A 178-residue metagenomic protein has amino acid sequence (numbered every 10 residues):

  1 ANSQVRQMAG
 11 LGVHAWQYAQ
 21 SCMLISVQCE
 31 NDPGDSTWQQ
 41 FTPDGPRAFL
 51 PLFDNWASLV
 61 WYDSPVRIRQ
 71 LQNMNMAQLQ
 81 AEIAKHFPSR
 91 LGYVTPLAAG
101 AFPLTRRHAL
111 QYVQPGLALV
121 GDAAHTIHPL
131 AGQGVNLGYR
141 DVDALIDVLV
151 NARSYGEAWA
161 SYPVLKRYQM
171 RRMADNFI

Functional and structural regions predicted by a protein language model:
A1-G100, L104: Conserved FAD-binding catalytic core of PHBH/FMO-like flavoproteins
R69-Y162: FAD/FMN-dependent oxidoreductases across multiple families
F177: Short alpha-helical segment in the cytosolic histidine-kinase catalytic core
